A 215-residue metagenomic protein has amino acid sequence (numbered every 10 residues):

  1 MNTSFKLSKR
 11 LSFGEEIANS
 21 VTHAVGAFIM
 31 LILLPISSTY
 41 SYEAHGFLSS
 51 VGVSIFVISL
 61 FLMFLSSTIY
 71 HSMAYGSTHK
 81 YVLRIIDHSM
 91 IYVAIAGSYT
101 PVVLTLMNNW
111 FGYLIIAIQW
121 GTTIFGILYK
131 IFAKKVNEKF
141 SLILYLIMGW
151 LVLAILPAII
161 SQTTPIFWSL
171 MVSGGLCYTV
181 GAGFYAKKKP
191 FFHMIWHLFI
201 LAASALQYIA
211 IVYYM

Functional and structural regions predicted by a protein language model:
M1-M215: Multi-pass alpha-helical transmembrane bundles in non-GPCR membrane proteins that perform intramembrane catalysis
